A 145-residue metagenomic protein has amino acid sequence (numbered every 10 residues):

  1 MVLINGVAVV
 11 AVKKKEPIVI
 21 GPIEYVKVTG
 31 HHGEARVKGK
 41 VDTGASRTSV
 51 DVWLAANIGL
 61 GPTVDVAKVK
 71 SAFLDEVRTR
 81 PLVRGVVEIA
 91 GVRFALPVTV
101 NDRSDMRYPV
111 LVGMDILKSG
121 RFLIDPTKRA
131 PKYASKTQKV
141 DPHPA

Functional and structural regions predicted by a protein language model:
V2-A145: Pepsin/retropepsin-fold aspartyl endopeptidases
